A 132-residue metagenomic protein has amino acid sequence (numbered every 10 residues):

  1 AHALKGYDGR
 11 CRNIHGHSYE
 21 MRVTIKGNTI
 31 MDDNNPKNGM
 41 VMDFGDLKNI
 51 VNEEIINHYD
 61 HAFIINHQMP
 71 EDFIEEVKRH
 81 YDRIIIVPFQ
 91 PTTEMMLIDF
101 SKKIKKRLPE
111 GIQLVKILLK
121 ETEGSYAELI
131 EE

Functional and structural regions predicted by a protein language model:
A1-E132: Charge-rich, low-complexity N-terminal segments
